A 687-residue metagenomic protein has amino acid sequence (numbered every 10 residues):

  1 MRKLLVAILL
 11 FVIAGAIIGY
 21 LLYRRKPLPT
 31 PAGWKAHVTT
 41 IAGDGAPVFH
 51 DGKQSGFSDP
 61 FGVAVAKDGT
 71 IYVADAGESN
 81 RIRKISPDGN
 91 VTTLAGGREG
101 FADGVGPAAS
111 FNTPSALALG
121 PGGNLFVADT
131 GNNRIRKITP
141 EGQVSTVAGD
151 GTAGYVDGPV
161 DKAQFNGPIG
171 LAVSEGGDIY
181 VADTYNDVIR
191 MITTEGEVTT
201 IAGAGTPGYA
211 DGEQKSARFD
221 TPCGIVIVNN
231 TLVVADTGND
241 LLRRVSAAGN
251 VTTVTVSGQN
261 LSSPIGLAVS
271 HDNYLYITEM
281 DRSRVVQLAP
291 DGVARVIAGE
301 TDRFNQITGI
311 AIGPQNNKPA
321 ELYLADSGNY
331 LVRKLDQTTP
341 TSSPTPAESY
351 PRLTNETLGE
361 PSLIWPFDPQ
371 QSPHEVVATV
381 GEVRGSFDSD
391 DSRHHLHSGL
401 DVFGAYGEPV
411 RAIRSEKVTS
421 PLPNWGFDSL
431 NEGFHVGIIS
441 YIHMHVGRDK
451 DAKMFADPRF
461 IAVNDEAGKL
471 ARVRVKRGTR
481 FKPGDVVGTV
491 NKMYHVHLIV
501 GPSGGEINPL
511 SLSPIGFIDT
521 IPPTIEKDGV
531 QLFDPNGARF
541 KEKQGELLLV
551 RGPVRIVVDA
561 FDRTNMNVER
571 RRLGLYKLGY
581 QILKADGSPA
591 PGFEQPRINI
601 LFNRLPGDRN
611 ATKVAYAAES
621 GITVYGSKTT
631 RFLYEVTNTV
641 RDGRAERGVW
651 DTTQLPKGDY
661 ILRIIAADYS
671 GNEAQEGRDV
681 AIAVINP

Functional and structural regions predicted by a protein language model:
R24-P27, K476, K482, I518 (+1 more regions): Long, low-complexity serine/threonine/glycine- and acidic-rich segments characteristic of extracellular
P31-F61, N90-S115, Q143-I169, E197-T221 (+6 more regions): Gly/Pro-rich loop segments of beta-rich domains
V65-D68, L119-G122, V173-G176, I227-N230 (+2 more regions): Residue-level detector of Asp-centered blade-edge/turn motifs that repeat once per structural unit in beta-propeller
T70-Y72, N124-F126, D178-Y180, L232-V233 (+2 more regions): Conserved beta-propeller blade signature
A76-G77, T130-G131, T184-Y185, T237-G238 (+6 more regions): Short loop/turn segments immediately following the C-termini of beta-strands
N80-K84, N90, N133-K137, Q143 (+5 more regions): A short loop-to-beta-strand structural motif that recurs across blades of beta-propeller domains
Q306-A347: Blade-level signature of beta-propeller repeat domains, shared across WD40, Kelch, NHL, RCC1 and BNR/Asp-box propellers
P340-S440, G447-A452, R474-R477, K482-V496 (+3 more regions): Surface-exposed, glycine-biased beta-strand/turn segments
